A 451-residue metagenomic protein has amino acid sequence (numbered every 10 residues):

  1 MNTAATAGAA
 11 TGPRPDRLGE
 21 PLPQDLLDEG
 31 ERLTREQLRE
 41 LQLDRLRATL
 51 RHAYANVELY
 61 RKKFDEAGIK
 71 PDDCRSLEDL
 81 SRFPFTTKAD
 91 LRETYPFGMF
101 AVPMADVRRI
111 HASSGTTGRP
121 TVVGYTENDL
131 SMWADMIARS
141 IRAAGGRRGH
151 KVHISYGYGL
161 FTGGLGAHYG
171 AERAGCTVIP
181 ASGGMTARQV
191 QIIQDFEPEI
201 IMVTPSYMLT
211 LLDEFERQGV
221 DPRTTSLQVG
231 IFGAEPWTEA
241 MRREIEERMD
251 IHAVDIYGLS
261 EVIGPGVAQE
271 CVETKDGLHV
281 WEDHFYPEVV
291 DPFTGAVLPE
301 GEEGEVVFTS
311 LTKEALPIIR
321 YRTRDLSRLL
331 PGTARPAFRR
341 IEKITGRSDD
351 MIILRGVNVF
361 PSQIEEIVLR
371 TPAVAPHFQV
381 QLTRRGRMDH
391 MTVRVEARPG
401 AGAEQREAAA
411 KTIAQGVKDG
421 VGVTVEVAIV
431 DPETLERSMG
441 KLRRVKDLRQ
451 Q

Functional and structural regions predicted by a protein language model:
M1-A112, T117-D135, R139-A143, R387-T392 (+4 more regions): Nucleotide 5′-phosphate-binding alpha/beta core
A53, S113-T116, V152, I201 (+4 more regions): Conserved S/T- and glycine-rich ATP-binding loop of Class I adenylate-forming
E127-S140, K151-T210: AMP-binding/adenylate-forming
G146-H150: Short helix-loop-beta connector
K151, Q218-W237: Conserved helix-loop-beta element of the AMP-binding
I201, V307, L311-V421, G440: AMP-binding/adenylate-forming catalytic core of the ANL superfamily
M208-S226, R243-E247: Adenylate-forming
Q228, W237-T333: Conserved AMP-binding/adenylate-forming
